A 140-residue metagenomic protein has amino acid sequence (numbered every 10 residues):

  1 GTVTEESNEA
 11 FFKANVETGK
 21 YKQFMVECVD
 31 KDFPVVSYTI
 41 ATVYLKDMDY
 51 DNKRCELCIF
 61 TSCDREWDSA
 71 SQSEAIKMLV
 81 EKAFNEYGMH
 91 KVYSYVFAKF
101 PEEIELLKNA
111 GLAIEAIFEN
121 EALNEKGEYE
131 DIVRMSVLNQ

Functional and structural regions predicted by a protein language model:
G1-K13: Conserved GNAT-fold acetyl-CoA-binding loop/helix
E9, V16, K31-F33, Q140: Short linear motifs in intrinsically disordered/low-complexity regions
F11-A14, E121-L123: Short, P/G- and charge-enriched loop/turn segments at secondary-structure junctions
K13-M25: A short helix-loop-beta-strand connector motif used in the catalytic cores of GNAT acetyltransferases and, in some
Q23, F33-Q140: Acyl-donor (CoA/ACP) binding surface of acyl/acetyltransferases
